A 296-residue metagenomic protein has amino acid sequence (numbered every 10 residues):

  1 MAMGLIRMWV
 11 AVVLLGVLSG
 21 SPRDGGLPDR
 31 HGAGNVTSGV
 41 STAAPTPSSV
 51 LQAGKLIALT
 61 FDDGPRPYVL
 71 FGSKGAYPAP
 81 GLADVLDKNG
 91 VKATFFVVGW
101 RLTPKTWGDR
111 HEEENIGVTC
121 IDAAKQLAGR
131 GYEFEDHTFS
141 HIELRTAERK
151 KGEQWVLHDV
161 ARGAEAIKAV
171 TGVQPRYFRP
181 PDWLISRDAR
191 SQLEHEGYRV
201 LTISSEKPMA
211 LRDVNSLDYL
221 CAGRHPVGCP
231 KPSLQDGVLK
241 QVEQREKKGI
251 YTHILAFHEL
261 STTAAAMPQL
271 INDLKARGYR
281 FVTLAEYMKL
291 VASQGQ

Functional and structural regions predicted by a protein language model:
M1-W9: Bacterial N-terminal signal peptides that target proteins for export
W9-V17: Bacterial N-terminal signal peptides
S19-G25, R30, L86: Signals and flexible motifs at protein termini associated with secretion
H31-D136, S140-E148, H158-Q174: Active-site beta->alpha N-cap acidic-glycine motif
G34-L51, D87-G90, G129, S261-Q296: C-terminal domain-boundary segment and adjacent tail
I57-F61, A93-V97, E133-T138, P175-P180 (+4 more regions): Structural recognition of the beta-strand scaffold that forms the well-ordered cores of secreted hydrolase catalytic
P67-Y68, L102-K105, I142-T146, L184-A189 (+3 more regions): Short catalytic/ligand-binding loop motif for oxyanion handling, primarily in non-cytosolic enzymes, centered on
S140-T171, L184-Y251: Alpha-helical scaffold elements lining the catalytic groove of polysaccharide deacetylases
